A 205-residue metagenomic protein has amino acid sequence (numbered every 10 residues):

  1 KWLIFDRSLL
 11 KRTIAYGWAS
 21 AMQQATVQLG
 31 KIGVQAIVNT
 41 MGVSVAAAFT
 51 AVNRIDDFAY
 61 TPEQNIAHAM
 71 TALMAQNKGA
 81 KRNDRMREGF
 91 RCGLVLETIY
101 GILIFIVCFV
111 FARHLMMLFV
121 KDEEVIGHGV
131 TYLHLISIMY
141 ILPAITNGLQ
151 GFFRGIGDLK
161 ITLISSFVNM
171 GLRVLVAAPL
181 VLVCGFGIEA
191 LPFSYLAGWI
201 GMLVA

Functional and structural regions predicted by a protein language model:
K1-G17, M74-M139, V181-A205: Short alpha-helical transmembrane segments in multi-pass integral membrane proteins
W2-G33, I37, F58-P62, I66 (+4 more regions): Hydrophobic faces of transmembrane alpha-helices in multi-pass small-molecule transporters and flippases across diverse
S20, Q24, I32, A36 (+6 more regions): Transmembrane alpha-helix boundary and packing residues in multipass membrane permease domains and related
Q23, V27, K31, Y60 (+5 more regions): Alpha-helical transmembrane segments of multipass membrane proteins
A25-R54, F58, Q76-N77, H114-E123 (+2 more regions): Helix-terminus/linker motif at the lipid-water interface of multi-pass membrane proteins
S44-V45, L159-K160, G187-I188: Membrane-helix interface segments
A48-A112, P143-G157, I161-S165: Small-residue-rich hydrophobic transmembrane alpha-helices
A67, I136-G155, I161-R173, A190-A205: Short runs within selected transmembrane alpha-helices of multi-pass transporters and secretion channels
